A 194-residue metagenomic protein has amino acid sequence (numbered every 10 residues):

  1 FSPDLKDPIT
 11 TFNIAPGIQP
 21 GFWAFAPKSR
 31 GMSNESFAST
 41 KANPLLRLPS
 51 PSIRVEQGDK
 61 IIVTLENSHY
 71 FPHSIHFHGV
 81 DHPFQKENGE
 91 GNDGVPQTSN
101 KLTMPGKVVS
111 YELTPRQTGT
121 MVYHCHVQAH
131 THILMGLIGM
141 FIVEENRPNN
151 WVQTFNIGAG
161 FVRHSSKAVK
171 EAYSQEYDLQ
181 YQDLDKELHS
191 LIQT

Functional and structural regions predicted by a protein language model:
F1-L102, T194: N-terminal, post-signal-peptide metal-ligating segments of extracellular/periplasmic oxidoreductases, dominated by
L5, P148-Q153, H189-T194: Internal, charge-rich low-complexity segments
T11-F12, W23, P27-G31, F37-A38 (+1 more regions): Acidic-aromatic/histidine active-site loop/patch
L46-P49, K60, V108, H126 (+1 more regions): Short alpha-helical segments and helix-capping/turn motifs at coil-helix boundaries
R47, V55-Q57, T103-P105, Q117 (+2 more regions): Solvent-exposed loop and beta-edge segments used for protein-protein assembly and interaction
I53, E66, T114, H130-I133 (+2 more regions): A general structural signal for short secondary-structure junctions and capping/turn motifs
E66-H73, V80-F84, G91-A159: Extracellular/periplasmic metallocenter environments
H76, I142, D178-Q182: Residues in well-ordered beta-strands of folded domains
